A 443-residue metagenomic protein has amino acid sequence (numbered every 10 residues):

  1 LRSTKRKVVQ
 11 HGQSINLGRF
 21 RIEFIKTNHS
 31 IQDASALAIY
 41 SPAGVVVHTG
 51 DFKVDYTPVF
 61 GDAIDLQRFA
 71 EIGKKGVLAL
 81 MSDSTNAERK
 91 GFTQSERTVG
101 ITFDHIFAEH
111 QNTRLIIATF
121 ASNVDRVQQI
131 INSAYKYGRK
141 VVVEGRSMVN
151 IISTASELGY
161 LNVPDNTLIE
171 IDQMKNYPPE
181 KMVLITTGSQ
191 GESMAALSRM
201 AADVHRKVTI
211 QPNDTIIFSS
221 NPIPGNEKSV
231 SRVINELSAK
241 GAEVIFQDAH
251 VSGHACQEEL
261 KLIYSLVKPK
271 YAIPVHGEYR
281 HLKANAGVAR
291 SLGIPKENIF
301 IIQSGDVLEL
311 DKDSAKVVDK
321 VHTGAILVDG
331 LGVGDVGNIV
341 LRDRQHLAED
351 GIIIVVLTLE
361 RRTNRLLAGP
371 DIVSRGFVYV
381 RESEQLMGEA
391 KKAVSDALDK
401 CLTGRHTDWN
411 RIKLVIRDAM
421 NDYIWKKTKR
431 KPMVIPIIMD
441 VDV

Functional and structural regions predicted by a protein language model:
L1-N176, A195-T209, K228-S231: His/Asp/Glu-rich metal-coordinating catalytic cores of metallo-dependent phosphodiesterases/hydrolases acting on
V77-L78, N112, L260-G277, N285 (+1 more regions): Proline-aspartate-enriched helix->loop->beta-strand connector
T93-V99, P164-D165, T186-A202, G225-S229 (+3 more regions): A general structural motif
A108-L115, Y135-G138, P212-I217, G241-I245 (+1 more regions): Short, surface-exposed connector motifs at secondary-structure boundaries
E144-N213, I217-S220, S314-D343: A contiguous, basic/glycine-rich beta-loop/short-helix subdomain that forms a polymer-engagement track
L237-Q257, L262: Generic long, charged, amphipathic alpha-helical segments
P274-A315: Anionic-ligand-binding alpha/beta catalytic cores of soluble enzymes and soluble regulatory domains that recognize
I339-V434, I438-D442: Conserved bacterial/organellar gene-expression machines centered on ribosome-associated P-loop NTPases
